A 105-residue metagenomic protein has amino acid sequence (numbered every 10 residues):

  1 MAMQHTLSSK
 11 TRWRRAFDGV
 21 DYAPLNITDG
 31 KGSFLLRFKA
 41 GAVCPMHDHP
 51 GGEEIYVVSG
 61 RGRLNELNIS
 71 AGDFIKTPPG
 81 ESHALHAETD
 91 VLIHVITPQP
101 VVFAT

Functional and structural regions predicted by a protein language model:
M1-A2, N65, A104-T105: Cytosolic regulatory regions built on CNB/CRP/Popeye-like sensor folds
M1-G30: A short, N-terminal "cap"/entry segment at the start of jelly-roll beta-barrel domains of the cupin/DSBH fold
G19-D21, N26-H49, K76-P79: Conserved short histidine dyad/triad with adjacent acidic residue
A40, H49-L64: Glycine- and acidic-residue-biased ligand/ion/polar-headgroup-sensing regions
D48-P50, N68-I69, A87-T89: Short glycine/proline-enriched turns and hinge-like loops at secondary-structure junctions
L64-A84: Short acidic-glycine-tyrosine-enriched beta hairpin
P79-A104: Ligand-binding loop in jelly-roll beta-barrel domains
